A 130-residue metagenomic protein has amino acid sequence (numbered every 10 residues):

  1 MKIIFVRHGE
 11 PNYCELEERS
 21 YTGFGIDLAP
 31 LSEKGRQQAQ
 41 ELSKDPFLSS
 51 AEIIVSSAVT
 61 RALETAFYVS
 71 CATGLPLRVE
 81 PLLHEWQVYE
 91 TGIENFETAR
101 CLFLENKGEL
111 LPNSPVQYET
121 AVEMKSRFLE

Functional and structural regions predicted by a protein language model:
M1-E10, T98-N106: Short coil-to-beta-strand
K2-I3, G9-V79, V122-K125: Active-site-proximal alpha-helix that buttresses catalytic centers in soluble enzyme cores
A29-P30, A72-L129: Phosphate-handling substructures
